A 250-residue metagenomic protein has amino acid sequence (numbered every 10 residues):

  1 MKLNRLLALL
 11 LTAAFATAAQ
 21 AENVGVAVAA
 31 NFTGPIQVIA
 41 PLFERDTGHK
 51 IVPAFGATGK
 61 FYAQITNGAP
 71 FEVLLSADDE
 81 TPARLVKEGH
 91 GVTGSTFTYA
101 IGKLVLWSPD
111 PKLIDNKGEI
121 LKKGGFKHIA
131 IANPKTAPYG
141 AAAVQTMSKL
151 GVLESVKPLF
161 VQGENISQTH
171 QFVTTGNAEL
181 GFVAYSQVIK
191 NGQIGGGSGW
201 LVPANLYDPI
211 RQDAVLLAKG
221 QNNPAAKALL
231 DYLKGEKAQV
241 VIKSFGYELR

Functional and structural regions predicted by a protein language model:
M1-A8: Bacterial N-terminal signal peptides that target proteins for export
L10-A13: Intrinsically disordered, low-complexity terminal tails and linkers in eukaryotic proteins, enriched in charged/polar
F15-A21: Sec/Tat signal peptide C-region and signal peptidase I cleavage site
A21-F55, G59-A69, S76-D79, A83-G89 (+2 more regions): Exported/periplasmic ABC-transporter solute-binding proteins
G94: Active-site phosphate-binding/coordination module
